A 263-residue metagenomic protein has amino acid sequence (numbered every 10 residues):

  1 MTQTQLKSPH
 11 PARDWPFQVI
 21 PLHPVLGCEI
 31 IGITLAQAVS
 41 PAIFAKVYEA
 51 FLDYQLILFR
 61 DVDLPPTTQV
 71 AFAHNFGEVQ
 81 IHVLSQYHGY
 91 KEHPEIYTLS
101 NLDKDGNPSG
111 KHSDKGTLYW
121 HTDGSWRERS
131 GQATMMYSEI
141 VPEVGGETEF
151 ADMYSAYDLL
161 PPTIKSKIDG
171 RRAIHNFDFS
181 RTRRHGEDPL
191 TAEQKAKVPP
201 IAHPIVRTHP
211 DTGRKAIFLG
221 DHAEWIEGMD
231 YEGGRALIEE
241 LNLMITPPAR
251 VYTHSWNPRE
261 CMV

Functional and structural regions predicted by a protein language model:
T2-C261: Non-heme Fe(II) oxygenase catalytic core, chiefly the N-lobe of the double-stranded beta-helix
